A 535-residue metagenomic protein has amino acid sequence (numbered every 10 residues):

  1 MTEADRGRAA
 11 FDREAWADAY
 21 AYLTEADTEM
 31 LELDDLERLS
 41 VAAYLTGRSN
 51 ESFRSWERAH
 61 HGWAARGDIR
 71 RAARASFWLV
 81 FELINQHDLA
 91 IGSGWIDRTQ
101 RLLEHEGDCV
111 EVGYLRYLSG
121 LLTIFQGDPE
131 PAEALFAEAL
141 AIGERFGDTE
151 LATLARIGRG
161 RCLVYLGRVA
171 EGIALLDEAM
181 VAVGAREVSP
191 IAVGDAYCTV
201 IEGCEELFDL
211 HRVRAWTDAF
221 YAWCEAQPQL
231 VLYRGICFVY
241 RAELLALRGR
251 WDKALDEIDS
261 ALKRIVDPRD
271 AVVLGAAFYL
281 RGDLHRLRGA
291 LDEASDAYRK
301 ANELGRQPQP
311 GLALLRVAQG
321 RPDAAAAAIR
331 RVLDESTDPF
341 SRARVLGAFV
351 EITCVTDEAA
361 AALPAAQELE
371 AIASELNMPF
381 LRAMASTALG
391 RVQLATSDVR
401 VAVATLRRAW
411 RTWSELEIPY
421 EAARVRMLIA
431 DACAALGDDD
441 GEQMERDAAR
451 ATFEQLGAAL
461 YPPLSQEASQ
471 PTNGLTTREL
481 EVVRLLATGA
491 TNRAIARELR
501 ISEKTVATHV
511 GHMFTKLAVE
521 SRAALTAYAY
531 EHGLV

Functional and structural regions predicted by a protein language model:
T2-E25: Alpha-helical segment of the N-proximal tetratricopeptide repeat
R6-D12, E37-S49, A73-L89, E111-D128 (+10 more regions): Tandem amphipathic alpha-helical repeat scaffolds
Y20-T28, E57-D68, F81, D97-G107 (+10 more regions): Amphipathic alpha-helical segments of tetratricopeptide repeats
Y44-L45, F53-W56, W63, A326-A359 (+1 more regions): Ligand-binding grooves and catalytic loops that recognize ribose/phosphate and carbohydrate rings, and esterified lipid
R212-N302, G311: Acidic, glycine-rich loop-and-beta core segments that form the ion-binding/anion-interacting portion of active sites
D259, D296, R321-P322, I352-A360 (+5 more regions): N-terminal regulatory/sensing modules of transcriptional regulators
A395, A404, D447, S469-G511 (+2 more regions): Helix-turn-helix DNA-binding segment
